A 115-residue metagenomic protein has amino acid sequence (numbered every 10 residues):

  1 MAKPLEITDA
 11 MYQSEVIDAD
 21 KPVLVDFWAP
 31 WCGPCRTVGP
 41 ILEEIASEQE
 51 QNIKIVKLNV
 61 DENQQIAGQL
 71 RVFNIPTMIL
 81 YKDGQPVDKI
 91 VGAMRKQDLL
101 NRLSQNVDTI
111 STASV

Functional and structural regions predicted by a protein language model:
M1-P4, D108-V115: N-terminal targeting signals for export/organelle localization
K3, T8, W28, K54-V56: Conserved Rossmann-like nucleotide-binding pocket used by diverse enzymes that bind dinucleotide cofactors
P4-P22, Q64: A short beta-strand-turn-helix
D20-K21, F27-W31, N74: Short pre-active-site segment immediately N-terminal to redox-active cysteine/selenocysteine motifs in thiol-based
K21-P22, G39-L58: Conserved helix-turn-beta segment immediately C-terminal to the redox Cys motif in thioredoxin-like folds
F27-I41: Conserved redox-active cysteine motifs that mediate thiol-disulfide chemistry, especially di-cysteine Cys-X(1-2)-Cys
V60-A67: Structural microenvironment flanking redox-active thiols in thiol-disulfide oxidoreductases
N74, L80-T112: Non-catalytic, surface beta->alpha helical segment in thiol-disulfide oxidoreductase systems
